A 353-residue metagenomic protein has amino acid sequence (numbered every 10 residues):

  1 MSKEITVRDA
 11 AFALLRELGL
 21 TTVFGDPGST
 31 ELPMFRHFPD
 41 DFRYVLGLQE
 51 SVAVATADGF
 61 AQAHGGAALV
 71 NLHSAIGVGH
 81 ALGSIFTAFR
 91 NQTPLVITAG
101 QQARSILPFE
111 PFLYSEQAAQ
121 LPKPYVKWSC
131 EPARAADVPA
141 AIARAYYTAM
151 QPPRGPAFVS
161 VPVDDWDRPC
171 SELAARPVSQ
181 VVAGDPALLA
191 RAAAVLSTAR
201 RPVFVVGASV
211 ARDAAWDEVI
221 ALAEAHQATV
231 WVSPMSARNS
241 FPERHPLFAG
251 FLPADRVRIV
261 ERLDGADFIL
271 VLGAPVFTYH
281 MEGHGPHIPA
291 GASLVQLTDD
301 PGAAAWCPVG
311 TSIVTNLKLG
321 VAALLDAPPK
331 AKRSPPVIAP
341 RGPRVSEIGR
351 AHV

Functional and structural regions predicted by a protein language model:
M1-R333, G342-R344: N-terminal alpha/beta PP-like core and its mobile active-site loop of ThDP/TPP-dependent enzymes
E347-G349: Short, compositionally biased segments
A351-V353: Conserved small/polar residues in nucleotide/adenosyl-binding loops
